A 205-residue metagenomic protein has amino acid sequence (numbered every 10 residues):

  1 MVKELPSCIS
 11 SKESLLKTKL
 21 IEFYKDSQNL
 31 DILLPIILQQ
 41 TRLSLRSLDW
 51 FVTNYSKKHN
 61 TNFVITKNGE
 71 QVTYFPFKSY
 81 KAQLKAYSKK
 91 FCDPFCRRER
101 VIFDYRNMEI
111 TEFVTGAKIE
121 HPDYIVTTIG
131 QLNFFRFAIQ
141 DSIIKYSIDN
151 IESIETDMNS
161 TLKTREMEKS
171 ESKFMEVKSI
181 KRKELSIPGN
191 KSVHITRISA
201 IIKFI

Functional and structural regions predicted by a protein language model:
M1-S10, N159-S160, R165-M167: Intrinsic low-complexity, intrinsically disordered or marginally ordered coil/linker segments
V2-F113: Long, compositionally biased non-globular segments that serve regulatory/targeting/scaffolding roles in eukaryotic
T41, F77, K81, K85 (+2 more regions): Amphipathic alpha-helical protein-protein interaction segments
F51, F95, F137, N150-S153: Alpha-helical recognition domains of nuclear gene-regulatory proteins
K90, L132-F137, D141-K145: Amphipathic alpha-helical interface elements that mediate macromolecular binding in regulatory proteins
C92-D93, R97, I102-Y105, E109 (+2 more regions): IQ-motif-like calmodulin-binding regions
R100, T111-V126: Short linear interaction motifs
Q140-K173: Long, highly charged low-complexity segments enriched in Glu/Asp and Lys/Arg with interspersed Ser/Thr
